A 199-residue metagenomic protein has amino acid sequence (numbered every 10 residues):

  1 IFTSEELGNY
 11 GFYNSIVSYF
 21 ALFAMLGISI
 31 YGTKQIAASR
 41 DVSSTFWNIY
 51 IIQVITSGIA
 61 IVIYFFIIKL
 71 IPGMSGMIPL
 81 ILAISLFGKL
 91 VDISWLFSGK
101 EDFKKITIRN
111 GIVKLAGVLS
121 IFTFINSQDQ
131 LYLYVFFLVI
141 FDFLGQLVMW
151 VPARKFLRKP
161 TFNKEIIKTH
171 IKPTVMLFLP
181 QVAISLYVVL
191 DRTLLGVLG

Functional and structural regions predicted by a protein language model:
I1-L7, T123-S127, S185-G199: Helix-terminus/linker motif at the lipid-water interface of multi-pass membrane proteins
T3-L7, F66, L70-I78, K100-K105 (+1 more regions): Membrane-interface helix-loop junctions in multi-pass transport and translocation proteins
Y13, S18-K69: Membrane-water interface segments that mark the loop-to-transmembrane alpha-helix transition
S15-S18, Q53, S57, L86 (+3 more regions): Residue-level recognition of pore/gate-forming positions within transmembrane alpha-helices of multi-pass
Y19-F23, F66-F97, F143-L144: Alpha-helical transmembrane segments of multi-pass membrane proteins
F23-L26, I61-K69, I81, V118-T123 (+3 more regions): Membrane-embedded alpha-helical segments of multi-pass transporters/permeases
K34-R40, G76, L86-N110: Membrane-interface junctions at transmembrane-helix termini in multi-pass inner-membrane proteins
K104-R109, L131-L133, F137-L138, L147-V189 (+2 more regions): Interhelical loop/hinge segments that connect adjacent transmembrane helices in multipass membrane
